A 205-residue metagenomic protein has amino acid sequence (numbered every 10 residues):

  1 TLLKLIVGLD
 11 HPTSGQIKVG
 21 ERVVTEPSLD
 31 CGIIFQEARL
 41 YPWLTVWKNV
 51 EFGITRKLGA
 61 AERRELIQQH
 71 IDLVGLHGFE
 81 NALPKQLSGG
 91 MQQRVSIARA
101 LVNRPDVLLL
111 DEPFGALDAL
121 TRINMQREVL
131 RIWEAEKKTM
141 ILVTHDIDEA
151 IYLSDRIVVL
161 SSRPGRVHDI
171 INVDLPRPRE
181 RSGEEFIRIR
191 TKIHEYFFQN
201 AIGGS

Functional and structural regions predicted by a protein language model:
V7: Helix-to-loop junction immediately C-terminal to a conserved catalytic motif
G15-P27, R63: Conserved ABC transporter NBD signature motif
W47-T55, R64, Q68, N172: Short helical segment in ABC ATPase nucleotide-binding domains corresponding to the A-loop/adjacent helical element
L58-F79, R131: Conserved ABC ATPase "signature" region
A82-K85, N103: Conserved signature/switch motifs of ABC ATPase nucleotide-binding domains
I97: Hydrophobic anchor residue at the start of the ABC signature
L108-D111: Catalytic Walker B motif of ABC-type/P-loop ATPase nucleotide-binding domains
